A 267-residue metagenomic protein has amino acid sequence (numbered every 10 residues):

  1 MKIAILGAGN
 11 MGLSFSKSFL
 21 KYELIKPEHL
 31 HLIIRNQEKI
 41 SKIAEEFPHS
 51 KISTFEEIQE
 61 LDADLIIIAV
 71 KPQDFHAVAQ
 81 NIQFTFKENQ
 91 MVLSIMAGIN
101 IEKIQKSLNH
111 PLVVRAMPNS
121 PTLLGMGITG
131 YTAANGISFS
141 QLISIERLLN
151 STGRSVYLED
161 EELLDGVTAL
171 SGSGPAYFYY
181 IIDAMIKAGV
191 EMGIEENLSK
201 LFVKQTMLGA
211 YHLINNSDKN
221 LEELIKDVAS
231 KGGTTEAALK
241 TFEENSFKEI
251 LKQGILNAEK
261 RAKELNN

Functional and structural regions predicted by a protein language model:
M1-E57, L65, G127, V190-E191: NAD(P)+-binding Rossmann beta1-loop-alpha1 motif at the extreme N-terminus of oxidoreductases
K26-E28, K87-Q90, H110-P111: A short helix->loop->beta-strand "cap" motif at the edges of active sites that frequently abuts
L30, I40, E195-F202, L224: Small-residue helix-packing motif on alpha-helices
S50, E56-F86: Rossmann-like NAD(P)-binding element
F86-N100: ADP-ribose/adenylate-binding Rossmann-like module
M91-S94, I104-S120: Rossmann-fold dehydrogenase core element
K103-L112, I128-G166, Y177-D218, R261: Internal alpha-helical scaffold of NAD(P)-dependent oxidoreductase catalytic cores
K204-N267: NAD(P)-dependent Rossmann-like dehydrogenase/reductase catalytic/cofactor-binding core
